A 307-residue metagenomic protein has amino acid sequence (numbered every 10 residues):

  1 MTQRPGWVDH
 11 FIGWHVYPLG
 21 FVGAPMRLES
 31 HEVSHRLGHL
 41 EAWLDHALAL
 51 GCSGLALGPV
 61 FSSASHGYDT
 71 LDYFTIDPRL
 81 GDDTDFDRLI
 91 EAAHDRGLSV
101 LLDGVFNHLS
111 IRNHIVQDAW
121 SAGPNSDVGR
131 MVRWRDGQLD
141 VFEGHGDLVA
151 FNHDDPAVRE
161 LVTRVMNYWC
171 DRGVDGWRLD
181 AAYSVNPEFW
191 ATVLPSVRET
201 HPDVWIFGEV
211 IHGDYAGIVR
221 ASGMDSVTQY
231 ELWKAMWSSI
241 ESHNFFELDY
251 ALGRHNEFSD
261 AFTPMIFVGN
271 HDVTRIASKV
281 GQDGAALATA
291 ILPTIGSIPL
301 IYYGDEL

Functional and structural regions predicted by a protein language model:
T2-G13, Y17-G54, P59-R172, T192-V193 (+2 more regions): Substrate-binding/active-site clefts of carbohydrate-active enzymes
I12-H15, L55-L57, V100-L102, W177 (+4 more regions): Hydrophobic faces of well-ordered beta-strands that scaffold small-molecule active sites in alpha/beta enzyme cores
L19, V60, V105-N107, A182-S184 (+3 more regions): Active-site beta-loop-alpha junctions enriched in small/polar residues
C52, V174-G176, M224-D225, S297: A structural motif
I90-R96, V116-Q117, R164-N167, D180-D260 (+2 more regions): Active-site-proximal helices and loops of the catalytic beta/alpha 8
L101, G176-A182, R275-A277: Short catalytic-loop micro-motif centered on adjacent basic/acidic residues
N107-H108, T200, G213, T274 (+1 more regions): Phosphate/oxyanion-binding loops and surfaces in catalytic or ligand/nucleic-acid-binding neighborhoods
G253-L307: Active-site-proximal substrate-binding groove within the catalytic cores of carbohydrate-active enzymes
